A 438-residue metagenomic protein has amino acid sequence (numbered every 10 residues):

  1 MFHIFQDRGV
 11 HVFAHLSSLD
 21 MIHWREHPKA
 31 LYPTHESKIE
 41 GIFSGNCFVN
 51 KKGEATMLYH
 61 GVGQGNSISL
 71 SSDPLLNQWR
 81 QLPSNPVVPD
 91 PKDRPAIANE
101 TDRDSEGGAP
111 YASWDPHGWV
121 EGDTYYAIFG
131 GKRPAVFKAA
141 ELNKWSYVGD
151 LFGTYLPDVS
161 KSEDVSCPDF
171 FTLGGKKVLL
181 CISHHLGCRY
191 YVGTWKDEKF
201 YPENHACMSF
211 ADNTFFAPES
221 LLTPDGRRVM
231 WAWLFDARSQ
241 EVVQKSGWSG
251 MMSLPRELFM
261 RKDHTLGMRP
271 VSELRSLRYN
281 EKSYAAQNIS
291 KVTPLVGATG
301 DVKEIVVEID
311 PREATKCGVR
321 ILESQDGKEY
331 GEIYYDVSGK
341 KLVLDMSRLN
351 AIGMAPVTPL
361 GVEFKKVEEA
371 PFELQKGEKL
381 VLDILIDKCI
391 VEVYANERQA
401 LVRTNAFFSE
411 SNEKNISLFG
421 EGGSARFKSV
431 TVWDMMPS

Functional and structural regions predicted by a protein language model:
M1-K161, V165-S166, T172-D212, A232-Y284 (+4 more regions): Beta-rich carbohydrate-recognition and catalytic domains
H117, P218-E219: A generic local secondary-structure boundary/capping motif
L186, W195-F200, N204-N213, E219-S438: Beta-rich accessory regions
